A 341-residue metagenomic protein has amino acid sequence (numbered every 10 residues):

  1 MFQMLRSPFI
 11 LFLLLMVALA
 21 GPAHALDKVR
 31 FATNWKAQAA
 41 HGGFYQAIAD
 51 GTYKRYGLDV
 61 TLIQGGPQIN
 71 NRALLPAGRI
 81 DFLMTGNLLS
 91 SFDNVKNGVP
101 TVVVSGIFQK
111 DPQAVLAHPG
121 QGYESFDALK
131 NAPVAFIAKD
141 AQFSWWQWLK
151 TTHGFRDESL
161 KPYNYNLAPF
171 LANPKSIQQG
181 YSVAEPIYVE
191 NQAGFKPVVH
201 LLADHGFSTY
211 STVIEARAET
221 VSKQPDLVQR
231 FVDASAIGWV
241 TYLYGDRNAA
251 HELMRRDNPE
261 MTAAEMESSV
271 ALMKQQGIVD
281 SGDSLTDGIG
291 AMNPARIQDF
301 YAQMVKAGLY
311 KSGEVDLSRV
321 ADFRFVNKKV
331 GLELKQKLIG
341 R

Functional and structural regions predicted by a protein language model:
M1-L11: Bacterial N-terminal signal peptides that target proteins for export
F12-L13, A23: Cleavable N-terminal signal peptides
L19-A25: Sec/Tat signal peptide C-region and signal peptidase I cleavage site
L26-V183, H200, S208: Short, glycine-/small- and polar/acidic-enriched structural segments that line small-molecule recognition paths
T52-R55, T152-F155, A193-G194, E260-A263 (+1 more regions): Short helix-capping segments at alpha-helix termini
L89, Q121, Y165-A263: Pocket-lining segment of extracytoplasmic ligand-binding domains
K223-Y310: Secondary-structure end/capping motifs
Q298-R341: Conserved C-terminal helix/tail region of periplasmic/extracytoplasmic solute-binding proteins
